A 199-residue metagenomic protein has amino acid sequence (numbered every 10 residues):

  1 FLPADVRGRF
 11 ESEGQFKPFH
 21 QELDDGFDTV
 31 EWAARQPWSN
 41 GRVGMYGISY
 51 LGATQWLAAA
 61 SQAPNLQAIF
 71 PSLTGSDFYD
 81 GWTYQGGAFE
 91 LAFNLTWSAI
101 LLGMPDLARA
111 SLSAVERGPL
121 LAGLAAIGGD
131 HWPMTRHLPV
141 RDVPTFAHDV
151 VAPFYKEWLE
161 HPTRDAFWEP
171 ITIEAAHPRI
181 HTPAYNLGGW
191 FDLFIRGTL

Functional and structural regions predicted by a protein language model:
F1-R35, G81-Q85, F89-L91: Cap/lid segment of the alpha/beta-hydrolase catalytic domain
G8, Y50, S76-D77: Residue-level marker for beta-strand->alpha-helix junctions and adjacent short loops that shape enzyme
F27, W56-A60, L199: Short, hydrophobic alpha-helix immediately C-terminal to the catalytic nucleophile
Q36-T54: Alpha/beta-hydrolase fold nucleophile elbow
M45-G47, S72, L187: Short beta-strand immediately N-terminal to the catalytic nucleophile in serine-hydrolase-like folds
A60-Q62, A68-R179: Accessory cap/linker subdomain of secreted extracellular hydrolases
I180, N186-G188: Short beta-strand/loop motif that positions the catalytic acidic residue of the alpha/beta-hydrolase fold
L193-L199: Conserved alpha/beta-hydrolase "acid-adjacent" motif
